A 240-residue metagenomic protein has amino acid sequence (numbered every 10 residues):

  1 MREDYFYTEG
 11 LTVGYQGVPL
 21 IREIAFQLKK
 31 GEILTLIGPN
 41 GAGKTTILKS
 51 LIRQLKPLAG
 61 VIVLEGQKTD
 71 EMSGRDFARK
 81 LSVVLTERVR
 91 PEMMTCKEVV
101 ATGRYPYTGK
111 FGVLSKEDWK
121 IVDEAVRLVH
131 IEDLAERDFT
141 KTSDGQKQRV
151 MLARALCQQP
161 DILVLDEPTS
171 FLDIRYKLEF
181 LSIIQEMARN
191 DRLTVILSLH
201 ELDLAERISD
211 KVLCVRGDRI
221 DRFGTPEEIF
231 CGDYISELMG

Functional and structural regions predicted by a protein language model:
I37-P39: The feature captures the beta-strand-to-loop junction immediately N-terminal to the Walker
I52: Helix-to-loop junction immediately C-terminal to a conserved catalytic motif
G60-K68, F77: Conserved ABC transporter NBD signature motif
A101, K116-L134: Conserved ABC ATPase "signature" region
V113, D138-T142: Conserved ABC ATPase signature
L163-D166: Catalytic Walker B motif of ABC-type/P-loop ATPase nucleotide-binding domains
V212-T225: H-loop (His-switch) and adjacent beta-strand-loop-beta switch element of ABC-type ATPase nucleotide-binding domains
